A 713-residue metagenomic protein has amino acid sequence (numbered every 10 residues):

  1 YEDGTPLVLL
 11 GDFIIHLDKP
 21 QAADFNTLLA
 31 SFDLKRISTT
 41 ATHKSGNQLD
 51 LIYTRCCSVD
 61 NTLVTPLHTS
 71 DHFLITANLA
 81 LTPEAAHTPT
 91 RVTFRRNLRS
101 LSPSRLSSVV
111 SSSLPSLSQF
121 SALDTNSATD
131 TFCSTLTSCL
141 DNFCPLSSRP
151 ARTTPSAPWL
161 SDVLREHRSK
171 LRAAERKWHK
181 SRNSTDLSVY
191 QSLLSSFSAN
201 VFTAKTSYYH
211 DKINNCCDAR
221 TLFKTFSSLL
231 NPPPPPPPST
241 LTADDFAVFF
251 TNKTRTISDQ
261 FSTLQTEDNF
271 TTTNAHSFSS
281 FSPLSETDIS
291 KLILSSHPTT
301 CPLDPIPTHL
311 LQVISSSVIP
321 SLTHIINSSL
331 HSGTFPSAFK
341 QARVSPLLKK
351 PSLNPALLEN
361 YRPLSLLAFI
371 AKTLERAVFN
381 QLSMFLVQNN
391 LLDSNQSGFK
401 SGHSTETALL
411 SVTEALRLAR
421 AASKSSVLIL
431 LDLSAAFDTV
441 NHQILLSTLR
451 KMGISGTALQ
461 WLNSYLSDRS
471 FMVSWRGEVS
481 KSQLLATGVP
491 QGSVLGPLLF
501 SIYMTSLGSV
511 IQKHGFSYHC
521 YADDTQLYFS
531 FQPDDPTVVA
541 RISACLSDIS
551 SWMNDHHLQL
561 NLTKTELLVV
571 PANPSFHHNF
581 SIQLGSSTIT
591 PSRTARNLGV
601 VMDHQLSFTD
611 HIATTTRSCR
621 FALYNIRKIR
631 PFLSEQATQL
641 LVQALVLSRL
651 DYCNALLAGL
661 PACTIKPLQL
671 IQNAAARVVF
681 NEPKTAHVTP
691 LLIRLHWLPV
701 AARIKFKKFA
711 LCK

Functional and structural regions predicted by a protein language model:
Y1-L7, V378-Q396, A419-A421, P497-S530: Active-site palm subdomain of RNA-directed nucleic acid polymerases
Y1-S58, S108-P115, Q119-L123, Y190 (+3 more regions): Metal-dependent phosphoesterases centered on the DNase I-like endonuclease/exonuclease/phosphatase
P6-P20, T82-P236: Arg/Lys-enriched, amphipathic patches
A41-R55, T62-L63, S279, G477 (+3 more regions): Short, conserved micro-motifs composed of acidic
T82-A86, V109-S112, Q119-S127, F132-S138 (+9 more regions): Surface-exposed loop/turn segments and immediately adjacent short secondary-structure elements within folded domains
S100-D141, S586-L657: Basic, alpha-helical interaction scaffolds
P155-N252, S282-I326, H331-T334, R417-S425 (+2 more regions): Short, charged alpha-helical motifs in flexible N/C-terminal segments and linkers
F250, S279-P490, F529, L640 (+1 more regions): Conserved pre-catalytic core of RNA-dependent polymerases
